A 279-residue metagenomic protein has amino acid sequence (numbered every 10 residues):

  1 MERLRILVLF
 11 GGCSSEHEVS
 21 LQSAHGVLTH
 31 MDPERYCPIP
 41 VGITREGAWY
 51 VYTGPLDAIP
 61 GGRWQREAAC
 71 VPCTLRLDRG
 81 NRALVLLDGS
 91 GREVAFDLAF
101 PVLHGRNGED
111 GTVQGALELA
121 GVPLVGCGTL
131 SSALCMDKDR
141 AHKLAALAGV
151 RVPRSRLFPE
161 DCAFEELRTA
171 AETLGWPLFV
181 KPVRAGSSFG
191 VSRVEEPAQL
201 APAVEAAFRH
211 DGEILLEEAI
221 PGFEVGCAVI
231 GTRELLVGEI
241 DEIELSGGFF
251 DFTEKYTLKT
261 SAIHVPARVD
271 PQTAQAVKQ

Functional and structural regions predicted by a protein language model:
M1-V125, T129-L130, L134-M136, R140 (+2 more regions): ATP-binding N-terminal substructure of ATP-dependent carboxylate-amine bond-forming enzymes
L4, R82, P153, L174-L178 (+3 more regions): Change "...and in nucleic-acid phosphodiester-cleaving endonucleases..." to "...and in nucleic-acid processing enzymes
S20, V152-L157, L178-E205, E224-G226 (+1 more regions): Glycine-rich phosphate-binding loop of ATP-grasp-fold ATP-dependent ligases
L124-C127, R154, V180, L216: General beta-strand structural signal in soluble alpha/beta enzymes
A145-A146, A171-V191, G212-P221, V225: ATP-grasp fold ATP-binding core
E195-A276: Phosphate-binding site of ATP-dependent enzymes
